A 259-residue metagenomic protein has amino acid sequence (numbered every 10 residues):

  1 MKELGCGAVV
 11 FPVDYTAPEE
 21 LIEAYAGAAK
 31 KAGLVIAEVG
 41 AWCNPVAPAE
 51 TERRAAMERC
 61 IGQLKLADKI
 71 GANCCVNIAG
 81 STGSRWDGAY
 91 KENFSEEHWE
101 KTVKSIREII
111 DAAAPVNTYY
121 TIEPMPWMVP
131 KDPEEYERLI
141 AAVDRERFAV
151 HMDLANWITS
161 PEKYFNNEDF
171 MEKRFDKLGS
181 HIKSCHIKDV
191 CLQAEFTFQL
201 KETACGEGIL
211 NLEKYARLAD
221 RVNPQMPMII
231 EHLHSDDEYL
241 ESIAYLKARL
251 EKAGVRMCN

Functional and structural regions predicted by a protein language model:
M1, A29, A56, A67 (+6 more regions): Conserved, mostly hydrophobic/aromatic
M1-E3, P18-V39, G62-G71, R107-P115 (+3 more regions): Acidic (Asp/Glu)-rich catalytic clusters
V9, V39, K104-A204, I209 (+1 more regions): Acidic/histidine-rich catalytic cores of soluble enzymes
V10-A24, N44-R54, G83, P126-D132 (+4 more regions): Acidic-and-aromatic substrate-binding clefts and catalytic sites of carbohydrate-active enzymes
G27, K31, E50-V150: Active-site acidic/histidine proton-transfer and metal-coordination neighborhood in alpha/beta enzyme cores
I187, P224-L233: Short acidic/histidine-rich active-site segments
Y239-M257: C-terminal helical cap(s) of enzyme catalytic domains, especially alpha/beta-barrels
